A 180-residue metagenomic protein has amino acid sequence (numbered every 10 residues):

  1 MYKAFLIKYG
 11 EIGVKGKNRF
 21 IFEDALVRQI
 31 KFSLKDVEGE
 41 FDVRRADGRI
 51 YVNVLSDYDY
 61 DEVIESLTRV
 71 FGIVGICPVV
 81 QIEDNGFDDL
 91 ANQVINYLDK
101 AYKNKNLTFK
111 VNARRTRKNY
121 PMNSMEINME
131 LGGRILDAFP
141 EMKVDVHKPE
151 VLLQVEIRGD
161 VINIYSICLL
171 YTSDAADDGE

Functional and structural regions predicted by a protein language model:
Y2-K17: Short glycine-/aliphatic-rich beta-strand segments at the starts of folded cytosolic domains
G13, I50, T116-N119: Short histidine/acidic/glycine/proline-rich micro-motifs that form metal- and phosphate-coordinating active-site loops
G16-A25, V54-D57, P121-E126: Ordered, soluble secondary-structure elements with a strong preference for glycine-centered loop motifs and nearby
I21-D36: Short amphipathic alpha-helix segments
L34-V37, F41-R114: Non-catalytic nucleic-acid substrate-recognition regions in nucleic-acid-modifying enzymes
D84-L170: Non-catalytic substrate-recognition/targeting regions of SAM-dependent transferases
Y171-E180: Single conserved hydrophobic/aromatic residue that forms the stacking wall/gate of nucleotide- or nucleobase-binding
